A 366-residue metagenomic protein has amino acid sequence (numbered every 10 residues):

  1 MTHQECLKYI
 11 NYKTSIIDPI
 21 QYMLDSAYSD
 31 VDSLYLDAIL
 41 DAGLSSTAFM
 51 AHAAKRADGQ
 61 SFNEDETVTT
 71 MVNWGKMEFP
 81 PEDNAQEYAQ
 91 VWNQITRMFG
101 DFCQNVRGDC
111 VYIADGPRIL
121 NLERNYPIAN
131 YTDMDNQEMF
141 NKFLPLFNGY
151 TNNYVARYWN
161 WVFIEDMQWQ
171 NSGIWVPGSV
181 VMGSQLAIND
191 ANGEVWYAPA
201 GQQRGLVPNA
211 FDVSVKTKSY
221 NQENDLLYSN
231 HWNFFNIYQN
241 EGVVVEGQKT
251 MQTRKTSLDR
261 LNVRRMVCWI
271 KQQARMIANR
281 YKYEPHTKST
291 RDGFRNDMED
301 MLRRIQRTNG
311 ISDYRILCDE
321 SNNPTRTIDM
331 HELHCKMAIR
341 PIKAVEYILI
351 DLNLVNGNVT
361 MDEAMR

Functional and structural regions predicted by a protein language model:
M1-R366: Structured, hydrophobic secondary-structure cores that serve as assembly/anchoring elements
